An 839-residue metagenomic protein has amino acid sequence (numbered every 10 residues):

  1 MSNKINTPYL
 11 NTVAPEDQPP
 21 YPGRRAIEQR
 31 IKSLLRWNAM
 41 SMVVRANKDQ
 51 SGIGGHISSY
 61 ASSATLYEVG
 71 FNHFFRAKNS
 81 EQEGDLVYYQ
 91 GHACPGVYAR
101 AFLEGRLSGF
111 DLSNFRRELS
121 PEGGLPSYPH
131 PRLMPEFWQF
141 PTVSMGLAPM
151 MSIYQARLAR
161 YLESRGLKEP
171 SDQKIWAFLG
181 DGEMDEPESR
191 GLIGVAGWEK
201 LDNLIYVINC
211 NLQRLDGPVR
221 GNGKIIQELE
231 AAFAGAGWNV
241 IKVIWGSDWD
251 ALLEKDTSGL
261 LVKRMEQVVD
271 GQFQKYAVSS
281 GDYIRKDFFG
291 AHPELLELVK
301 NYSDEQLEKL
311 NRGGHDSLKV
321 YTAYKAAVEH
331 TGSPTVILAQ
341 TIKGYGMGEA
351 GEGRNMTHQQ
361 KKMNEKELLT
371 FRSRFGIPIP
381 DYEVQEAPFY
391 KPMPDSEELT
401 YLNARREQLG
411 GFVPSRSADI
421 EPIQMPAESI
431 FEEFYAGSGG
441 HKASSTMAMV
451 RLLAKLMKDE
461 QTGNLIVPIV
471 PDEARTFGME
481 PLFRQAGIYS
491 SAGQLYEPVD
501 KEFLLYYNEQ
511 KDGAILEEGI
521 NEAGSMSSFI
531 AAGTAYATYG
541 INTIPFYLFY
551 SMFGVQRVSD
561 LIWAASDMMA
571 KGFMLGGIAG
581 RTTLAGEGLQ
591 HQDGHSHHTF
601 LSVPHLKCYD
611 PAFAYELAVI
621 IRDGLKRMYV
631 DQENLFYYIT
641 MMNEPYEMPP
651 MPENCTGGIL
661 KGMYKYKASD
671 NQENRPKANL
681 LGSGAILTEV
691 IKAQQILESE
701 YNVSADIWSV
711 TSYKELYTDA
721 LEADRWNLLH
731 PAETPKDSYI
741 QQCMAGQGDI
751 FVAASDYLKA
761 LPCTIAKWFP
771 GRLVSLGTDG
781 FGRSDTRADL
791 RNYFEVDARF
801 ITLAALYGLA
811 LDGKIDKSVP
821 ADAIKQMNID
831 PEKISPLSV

Functional and structural regions predicted by a protein language model:
M1-W37: Generic start-of-chain signal for non-secretory N-termini
L10, R30-R36, K78, S396-K571 (+9 more regions): Non-catalytic terminal/interface segments that mediate subunit docking, oligomerization, and allosteric communication
G23-L35, A39-K48, S59-E199, N222-G223 (+5 more regions): Cofactor-binding active-site loop characterized by glycine-rich and histidine/acidic residues
L34-S41, R45, Y60, V69-H73 (+20 more regions): Generic, well-ordered alpha-helical scaffold segments in large soluble proteins
G52-G55, G84-V87, W138-P141, K168-E186 (+5 more regions): A short, small-residue-rich loop immediately preceding and capping a beta-strand
G52-S59, L179-G182, R214, V219-G221 (+3 more regions): Conserved short loop/turn motifs at secondary-structure junctions
R117-P141, L147, Y161-D172, R190-P392 (+6 more regions): Thiamine diphosphate
A177-F178, M184, D560-R581, G586: A structural-propensity feature for long, helix-poor, extended segments
